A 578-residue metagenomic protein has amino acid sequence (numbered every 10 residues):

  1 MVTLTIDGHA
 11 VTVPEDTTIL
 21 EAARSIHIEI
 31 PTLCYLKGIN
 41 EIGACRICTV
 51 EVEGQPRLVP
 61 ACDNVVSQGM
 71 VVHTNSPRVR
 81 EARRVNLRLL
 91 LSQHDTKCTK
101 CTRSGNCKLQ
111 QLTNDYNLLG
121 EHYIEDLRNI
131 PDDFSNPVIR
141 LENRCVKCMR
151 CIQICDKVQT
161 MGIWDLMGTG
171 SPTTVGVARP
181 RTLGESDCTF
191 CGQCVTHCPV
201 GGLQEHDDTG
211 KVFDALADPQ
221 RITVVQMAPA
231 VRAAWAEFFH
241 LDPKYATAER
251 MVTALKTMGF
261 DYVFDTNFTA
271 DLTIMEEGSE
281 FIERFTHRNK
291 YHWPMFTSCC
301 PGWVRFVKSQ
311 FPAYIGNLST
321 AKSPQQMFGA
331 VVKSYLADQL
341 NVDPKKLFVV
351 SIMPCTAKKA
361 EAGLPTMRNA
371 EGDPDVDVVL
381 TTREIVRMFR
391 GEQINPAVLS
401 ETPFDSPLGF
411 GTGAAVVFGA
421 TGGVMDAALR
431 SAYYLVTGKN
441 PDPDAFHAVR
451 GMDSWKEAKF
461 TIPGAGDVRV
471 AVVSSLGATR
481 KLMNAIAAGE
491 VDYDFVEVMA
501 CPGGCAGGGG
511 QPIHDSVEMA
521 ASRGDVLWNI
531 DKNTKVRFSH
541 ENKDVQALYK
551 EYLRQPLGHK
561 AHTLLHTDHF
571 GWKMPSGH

Functional and structural regions predicted by a protein language model:
M1-L4: Short structural boundary motif marking the start of a folded domain
I6-H9, E53-G54: Short strand-turn-strand beta-turns centered on an Asx-Gly dipeptide
H9-E15: A short N-terminal beta-strand-loop micro-motif at the entrance of redox/enzyme domains
P14, N136, V146, T189 (+2 more regions): Residue-level recognition of alpha-helix initiation/capping sites
E15-N75, V79, E205-H578: Iron-sulfur-associated redox domains of electron-transfer enzymes in respiratory and anaerobic energy metabolism
R46-F190, T196, L203-I222: Fe-S ferredoxin-like electron-transfer domains and their immediately adjacent linker/connector regions across
Q159, C198, L336-L340: Structural motif corresponding to the C-terminal cap of alpha-helices
